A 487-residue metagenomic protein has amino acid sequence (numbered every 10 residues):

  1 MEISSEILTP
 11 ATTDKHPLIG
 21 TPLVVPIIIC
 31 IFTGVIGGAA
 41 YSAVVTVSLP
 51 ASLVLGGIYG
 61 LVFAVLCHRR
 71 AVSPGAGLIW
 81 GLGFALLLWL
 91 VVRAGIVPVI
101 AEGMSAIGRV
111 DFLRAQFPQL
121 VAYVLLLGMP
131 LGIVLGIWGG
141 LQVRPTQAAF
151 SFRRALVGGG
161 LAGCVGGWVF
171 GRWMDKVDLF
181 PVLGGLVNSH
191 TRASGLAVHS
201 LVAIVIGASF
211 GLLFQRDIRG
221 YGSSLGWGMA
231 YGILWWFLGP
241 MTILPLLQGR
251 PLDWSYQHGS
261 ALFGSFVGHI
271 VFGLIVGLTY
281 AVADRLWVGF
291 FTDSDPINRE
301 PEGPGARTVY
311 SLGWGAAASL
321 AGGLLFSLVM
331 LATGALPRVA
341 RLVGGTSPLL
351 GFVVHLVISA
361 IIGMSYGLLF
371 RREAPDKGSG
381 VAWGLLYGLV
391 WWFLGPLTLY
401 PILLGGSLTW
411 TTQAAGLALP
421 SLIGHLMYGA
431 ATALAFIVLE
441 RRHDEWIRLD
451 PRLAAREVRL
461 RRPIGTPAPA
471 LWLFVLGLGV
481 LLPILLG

Functional and structural regions predicted by a protein language model:
E2-G487: Juxtamembrane/disordered regions of integral membrane proteins
